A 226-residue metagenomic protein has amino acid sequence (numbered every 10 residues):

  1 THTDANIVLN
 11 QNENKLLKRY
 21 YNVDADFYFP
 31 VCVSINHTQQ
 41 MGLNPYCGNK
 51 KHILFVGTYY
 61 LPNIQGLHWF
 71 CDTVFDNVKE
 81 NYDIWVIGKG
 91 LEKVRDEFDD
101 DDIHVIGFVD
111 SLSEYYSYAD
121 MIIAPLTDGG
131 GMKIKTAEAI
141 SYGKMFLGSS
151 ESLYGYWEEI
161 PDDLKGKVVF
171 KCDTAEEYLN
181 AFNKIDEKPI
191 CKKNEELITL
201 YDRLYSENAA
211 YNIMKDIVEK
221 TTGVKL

Functional and structural regions predicted by a protein language model:
H2-T3, I7-S34: Helix-loop-beta element that forms the nucleotide-linked donor phosphate-binding surface in glycosyltransferases
D4, S117-G131, Y142-K144: Acidic donor-binding loop of glycosyltransferase active sites
V8-L9, G148, C172: Short beta-strand scaffold positions
V23, Y28-D101, V105, V109-S117 (+1 more regions): Conserved catalytic-core segment of nucleotide-activated headgroup transferases in glycan assembly
K135-E138, M145-S152: Short hydrophobic beta-strand element within catalytic cores of glycosyltransferases and related nucleotide-activated
S150-G166, F170: Short acidic/histidine- and often glycine-rich active-site loop of Leloir-type glycosyltransferases that engages
G166-C191, E219-T222: C-terminal "capping" alpha-helix adjacent to the active site of nucleotide-linked donor transferases in cell-envelope
E187-E219: A charged, aromatic-enriched C-terminal amphipathic alpha-helix characteristic of glycosyltransferases across folds
